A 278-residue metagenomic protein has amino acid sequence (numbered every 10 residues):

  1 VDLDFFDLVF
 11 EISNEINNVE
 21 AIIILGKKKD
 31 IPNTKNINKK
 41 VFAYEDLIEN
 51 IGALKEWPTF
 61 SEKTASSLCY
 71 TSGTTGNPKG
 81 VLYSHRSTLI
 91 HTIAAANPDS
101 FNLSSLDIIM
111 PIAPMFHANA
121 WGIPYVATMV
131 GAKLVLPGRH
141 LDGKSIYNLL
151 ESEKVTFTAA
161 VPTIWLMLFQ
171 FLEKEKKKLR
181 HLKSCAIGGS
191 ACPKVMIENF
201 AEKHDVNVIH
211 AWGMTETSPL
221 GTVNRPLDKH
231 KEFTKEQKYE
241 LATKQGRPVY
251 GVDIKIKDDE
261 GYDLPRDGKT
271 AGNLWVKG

Functional and structural regions predicted by a protein language model:
V1-D46: Structural core segment of the AMP-binding/adenylate-forming
V1-E11, K79-L82, P111, K133-H140 (+1 more regions): Short beta-strand->loop structural element characteristic of the AMP-binding/adenylate-forming
K39-F42, M129-A132, V155-A160, F169-E240 (+2 more regions): Gly/Ser/Thr-rich phosphate-binding loop
I51-T64, L68-M110, G122, A132 (+1 more regions): Conserved adenylate-forming
P58-T59, Y239-P248, P265: Short Gly/Pro-enriched turn/cap motifs at secondary-structure boundaries
A65, T71-T74, L82, I109 (+8 more regions): Conserved S/T- and glycine-rich ATP-binding loop of Class I adenylate-forming
L89-I108, F116-T156, F171-L172: Conserved AMP-binding/adenylation subdomain of ANL enzymes
P248-W275: Conserved beta-loop-beta connector loops within the AMP-binding
